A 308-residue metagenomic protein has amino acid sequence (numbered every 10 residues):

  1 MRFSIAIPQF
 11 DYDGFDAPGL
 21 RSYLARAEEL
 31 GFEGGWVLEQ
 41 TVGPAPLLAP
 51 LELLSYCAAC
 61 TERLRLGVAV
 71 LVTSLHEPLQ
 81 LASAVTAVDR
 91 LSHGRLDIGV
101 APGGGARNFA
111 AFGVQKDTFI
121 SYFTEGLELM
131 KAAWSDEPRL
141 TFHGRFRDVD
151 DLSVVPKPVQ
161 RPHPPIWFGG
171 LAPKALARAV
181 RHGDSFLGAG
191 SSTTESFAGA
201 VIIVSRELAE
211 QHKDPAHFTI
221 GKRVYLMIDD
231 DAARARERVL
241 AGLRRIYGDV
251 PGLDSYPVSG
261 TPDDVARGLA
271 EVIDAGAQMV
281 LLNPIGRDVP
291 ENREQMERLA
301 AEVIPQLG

Functional and structural regions predicted by a protein language model:
M1-G308: Active-site-adjacent structural elements that line small-molecule/cofactor binding pockets in enzymes
